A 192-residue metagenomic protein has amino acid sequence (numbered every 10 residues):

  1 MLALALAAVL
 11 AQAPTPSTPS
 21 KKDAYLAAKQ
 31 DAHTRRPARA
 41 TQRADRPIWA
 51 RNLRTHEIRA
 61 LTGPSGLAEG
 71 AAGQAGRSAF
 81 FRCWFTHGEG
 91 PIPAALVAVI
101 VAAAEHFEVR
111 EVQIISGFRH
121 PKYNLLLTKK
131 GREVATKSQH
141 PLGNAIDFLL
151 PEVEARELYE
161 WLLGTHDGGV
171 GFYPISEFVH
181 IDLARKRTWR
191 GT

Functional and structural regions predicted by a protein language model:
M1-N52: N-terminal secretory targeting signals
P16-S17, R51, E133-T192: Catalytic cores and adjacent binding grooves of peptidoglycan-active enzymes
A44-R46, R77, F81, E108-R110 (+3 more regions): Envelope-exposed proteins and targeting segments
N52-R54, G63-S65, S116-F118, L150-E152 (+1 more regions): A mature extracytoplasmic/lumenal domain signature
T62-Q113: Active-site acidic/histidine clusters and adjacent loop/turn architecture that either coordinate catalytic ions
L96-V101, N124, A155-Y159: Extracytoplasmic/secreted envelope proteins and their assembly/folding machinery, especially bacterial periplasmic
R110-L125: Acidic helix-start/capping segments at beta-turn-to-alpha-helix junctions
Y123-T136: Charged, often glycine-rich, active-site loop that binds/positions anionic groups
